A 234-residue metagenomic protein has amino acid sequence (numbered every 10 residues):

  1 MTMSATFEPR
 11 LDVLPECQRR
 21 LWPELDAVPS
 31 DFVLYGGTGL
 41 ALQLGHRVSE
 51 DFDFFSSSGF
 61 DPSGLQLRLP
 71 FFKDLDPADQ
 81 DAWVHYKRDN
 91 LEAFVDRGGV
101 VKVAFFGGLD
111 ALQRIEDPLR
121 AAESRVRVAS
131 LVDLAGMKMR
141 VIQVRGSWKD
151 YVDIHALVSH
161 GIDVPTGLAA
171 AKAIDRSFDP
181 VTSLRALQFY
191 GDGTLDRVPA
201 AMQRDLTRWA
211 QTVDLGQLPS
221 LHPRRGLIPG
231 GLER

Functional and structural regions predicted by a protein language model:
M1-R234: Compositionally biased terminal segments of proteins
